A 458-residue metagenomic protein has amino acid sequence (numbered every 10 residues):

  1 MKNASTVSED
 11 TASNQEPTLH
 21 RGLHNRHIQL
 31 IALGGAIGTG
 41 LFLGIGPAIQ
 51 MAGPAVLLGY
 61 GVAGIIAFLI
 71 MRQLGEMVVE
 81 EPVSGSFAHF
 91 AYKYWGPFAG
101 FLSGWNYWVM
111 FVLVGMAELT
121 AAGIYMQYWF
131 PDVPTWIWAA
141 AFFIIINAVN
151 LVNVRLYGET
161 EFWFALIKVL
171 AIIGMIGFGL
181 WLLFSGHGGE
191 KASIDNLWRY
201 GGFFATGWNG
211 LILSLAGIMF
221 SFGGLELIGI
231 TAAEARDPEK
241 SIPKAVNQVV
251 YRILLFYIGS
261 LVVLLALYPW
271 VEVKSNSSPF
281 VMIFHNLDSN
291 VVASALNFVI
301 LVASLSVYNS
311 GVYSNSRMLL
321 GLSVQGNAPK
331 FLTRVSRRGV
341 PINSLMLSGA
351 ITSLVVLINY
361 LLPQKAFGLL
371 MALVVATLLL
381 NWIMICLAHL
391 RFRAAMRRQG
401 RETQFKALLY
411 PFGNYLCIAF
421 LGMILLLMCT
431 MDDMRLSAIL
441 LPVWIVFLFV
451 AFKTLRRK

Functional and structural regions predicted by a protein language model:
M1-G46, Q50-A55, F68-R72, S84 (+4 more regions): Membrane-interface "cap" regions at the ends of multi-pass membrane proteins
K2-D10, Q15-E16, H89-Y92, E118-A139 (+5 more regions): Helix-loop-helix connectors at the membrane interface of multi-pass transporters/channels
N14-L19, V56-L57, P134, L166-F298: Helix-loop-helix junctions that connect adjacent transmembrane segments in multi-pass membrane transporters
H20, L43-W138, F142, V249-L254 (+2 more regions): Extracellular loop-to-transmembrane helix junctions
V83, N106-A121, F222-A235, N290-K330 (+2 more regions): Membrane-helix boundary/coupling elements in multi-pass transport proteins
H89-A91, G96, Y128, S214 (+2 more regions): TM-loop-TM module centered on a large, flexible mid-protein loop between adjacent transmembrane helices in multi-pass
G123, W136-A192, G223, V246-V250 (+4 more regions): Membrane-interface loop-to-helix entry segments
W163-F164, L332-I342, L379-D433: C-terminal membrane-solvent junction of multi-pass transporters and transport-like membrane proteins
